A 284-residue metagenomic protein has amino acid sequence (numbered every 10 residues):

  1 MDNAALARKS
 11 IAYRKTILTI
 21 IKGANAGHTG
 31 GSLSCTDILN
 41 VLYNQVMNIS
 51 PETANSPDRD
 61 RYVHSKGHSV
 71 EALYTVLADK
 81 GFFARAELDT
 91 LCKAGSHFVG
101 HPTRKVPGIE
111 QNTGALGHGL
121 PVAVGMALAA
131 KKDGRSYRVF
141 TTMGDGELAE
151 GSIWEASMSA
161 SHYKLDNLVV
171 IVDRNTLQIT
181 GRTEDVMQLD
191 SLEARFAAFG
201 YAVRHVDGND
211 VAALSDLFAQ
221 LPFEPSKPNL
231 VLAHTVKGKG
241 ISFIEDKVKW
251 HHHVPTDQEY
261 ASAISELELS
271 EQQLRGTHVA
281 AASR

Functional and structural regions predicted by a protein language model:
M1-Y13: N-terminal hydrophobic or amphipathic helices/low-complexity stretches enriched in small/hydrophobic/Pro/Gly
S10-A26, D173-N175: N-terminal capping segment at the start of a domain
I17-I20, S32-H162: Cofactor-binding active-site loop characterized by glycine-rich and histidine/acidic residues
V63, V169, H205, L230-L232: Structured core elements
E71, L148-A149, L177-Q178, K237-S242: Short, active-site-adjacent cap segments at secondary-structure transitions
Y74-T75, T103, S152-W154, T180-E184 (+1 more regions): Short acidic, glycine/serine/threonine-rich loops at helix termini
G108, N112-A115, L120-F223: Thiamine diphosphate
V211-R284: Glycine/aspartate-rich loop-and-adjacent alpha/beta segment that forms the canonical ThDP
